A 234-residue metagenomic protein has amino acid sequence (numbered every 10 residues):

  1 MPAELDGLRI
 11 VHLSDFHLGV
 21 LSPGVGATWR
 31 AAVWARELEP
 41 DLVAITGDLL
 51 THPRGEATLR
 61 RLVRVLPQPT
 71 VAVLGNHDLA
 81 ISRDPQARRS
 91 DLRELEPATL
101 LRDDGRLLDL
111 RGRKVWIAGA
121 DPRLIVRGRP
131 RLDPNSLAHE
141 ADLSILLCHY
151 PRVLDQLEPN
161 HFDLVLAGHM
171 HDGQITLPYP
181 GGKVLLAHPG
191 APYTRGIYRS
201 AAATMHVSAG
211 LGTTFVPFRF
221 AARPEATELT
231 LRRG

Functional and structural regions predicted by a protein language model:
L5-H12, L18-G234: Soluble catalytic domains of enzymes that build or remodel membrane lipids, polysaccharides, and related
